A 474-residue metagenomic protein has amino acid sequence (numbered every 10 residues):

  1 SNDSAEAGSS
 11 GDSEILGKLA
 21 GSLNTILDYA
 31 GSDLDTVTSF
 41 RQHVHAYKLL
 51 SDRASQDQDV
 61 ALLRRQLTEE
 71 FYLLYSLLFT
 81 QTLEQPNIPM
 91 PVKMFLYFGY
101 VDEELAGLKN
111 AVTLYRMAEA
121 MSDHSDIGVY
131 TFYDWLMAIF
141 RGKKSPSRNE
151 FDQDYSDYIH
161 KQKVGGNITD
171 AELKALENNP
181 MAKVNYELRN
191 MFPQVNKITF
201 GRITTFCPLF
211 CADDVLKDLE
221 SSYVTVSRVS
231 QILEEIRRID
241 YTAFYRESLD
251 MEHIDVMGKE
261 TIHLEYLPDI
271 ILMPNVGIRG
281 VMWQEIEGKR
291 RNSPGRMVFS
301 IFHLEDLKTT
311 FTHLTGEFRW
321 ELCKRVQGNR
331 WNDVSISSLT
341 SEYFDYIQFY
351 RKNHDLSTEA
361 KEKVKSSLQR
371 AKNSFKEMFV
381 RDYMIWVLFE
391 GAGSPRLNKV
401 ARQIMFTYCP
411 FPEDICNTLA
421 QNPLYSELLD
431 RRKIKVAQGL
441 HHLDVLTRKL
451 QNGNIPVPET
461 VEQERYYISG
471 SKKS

Functional and structural regions predicted by a protein language model:
N2-D3, G8-R65: Sequence-structural signature of the catalytic-core scaffold of metal-dependent phosphohydrolases that act on
D3, K473-S474: N-terminal cationic leader/targeting segments used for protein routing and processing
A20, F40, A46-D52, R64 (+2 more regions): Active-site-flanking segments in enzyme catalytic domains
